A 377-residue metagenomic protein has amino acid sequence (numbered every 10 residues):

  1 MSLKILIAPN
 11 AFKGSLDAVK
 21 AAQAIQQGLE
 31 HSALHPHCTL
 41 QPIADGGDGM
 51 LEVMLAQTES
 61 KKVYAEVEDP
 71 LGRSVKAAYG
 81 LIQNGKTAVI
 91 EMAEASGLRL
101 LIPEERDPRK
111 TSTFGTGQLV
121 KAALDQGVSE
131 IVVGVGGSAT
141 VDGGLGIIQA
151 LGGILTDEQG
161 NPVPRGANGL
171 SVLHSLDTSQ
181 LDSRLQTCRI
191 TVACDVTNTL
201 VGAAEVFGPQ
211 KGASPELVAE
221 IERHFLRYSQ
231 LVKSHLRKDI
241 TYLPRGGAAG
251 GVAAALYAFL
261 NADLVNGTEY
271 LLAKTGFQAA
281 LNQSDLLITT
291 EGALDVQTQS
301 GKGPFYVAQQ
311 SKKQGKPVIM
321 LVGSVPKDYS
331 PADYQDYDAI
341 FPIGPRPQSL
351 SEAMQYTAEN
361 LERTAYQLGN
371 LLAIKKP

Functional and structural regions predicted by a protein language model:
S2-V135, A139-P377: N-terminal loops that bind phosphate or other acidic moieties and the adjacent beta-alpha structural core
